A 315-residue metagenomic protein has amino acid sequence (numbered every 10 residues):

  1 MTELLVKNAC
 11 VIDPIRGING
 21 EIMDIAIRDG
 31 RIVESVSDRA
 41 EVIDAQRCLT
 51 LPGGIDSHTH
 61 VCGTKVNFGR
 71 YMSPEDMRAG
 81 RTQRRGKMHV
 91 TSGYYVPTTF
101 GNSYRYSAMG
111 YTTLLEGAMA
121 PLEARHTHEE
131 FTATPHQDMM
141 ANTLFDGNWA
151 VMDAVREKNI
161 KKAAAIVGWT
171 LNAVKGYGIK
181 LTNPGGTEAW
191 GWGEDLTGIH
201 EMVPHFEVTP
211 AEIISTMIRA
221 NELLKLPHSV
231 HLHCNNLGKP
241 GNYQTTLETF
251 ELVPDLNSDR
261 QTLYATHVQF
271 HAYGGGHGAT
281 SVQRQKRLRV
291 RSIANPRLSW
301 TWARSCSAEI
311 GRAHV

Functional and structural regions predicted by a protein language model:
M1-A40, D44-L51: N-terminal metal-binding scaffold of metallo-dependent hydrolase/deaminase domains
A9, I25, G30, R47 (+6 more regions): Divalent metal-coordination and catalytic microenvironments
C48-E130: Metal-associated gating/positioning segment near the N- to mid-region
G53-S57, L114-E116, M139-L144, Y177-L181 (+3 more regions): Hydrophobic faces of well-ordered beta-strands that scaffold small-molecule active sites in alpha/beta enzyme cores
R78-G86, Y106-A108, N142-T143, N148 (+1 more regions): Gly-rich Lys/Arg/Thr-decorated short loops/hinges at beta-loop-alpha junctions or inter-strand turns that position
G80-T98, T143-A164: Active-site mouth loops of central-metabolism enzymes
F131-N142, E212-K225: Alpha-helix-loop-beta-strand connector modules within alpha/beta enzyme cores
I166-A220, C234-H314: Active-site neighborhoods of metal-dependent hydrolases
